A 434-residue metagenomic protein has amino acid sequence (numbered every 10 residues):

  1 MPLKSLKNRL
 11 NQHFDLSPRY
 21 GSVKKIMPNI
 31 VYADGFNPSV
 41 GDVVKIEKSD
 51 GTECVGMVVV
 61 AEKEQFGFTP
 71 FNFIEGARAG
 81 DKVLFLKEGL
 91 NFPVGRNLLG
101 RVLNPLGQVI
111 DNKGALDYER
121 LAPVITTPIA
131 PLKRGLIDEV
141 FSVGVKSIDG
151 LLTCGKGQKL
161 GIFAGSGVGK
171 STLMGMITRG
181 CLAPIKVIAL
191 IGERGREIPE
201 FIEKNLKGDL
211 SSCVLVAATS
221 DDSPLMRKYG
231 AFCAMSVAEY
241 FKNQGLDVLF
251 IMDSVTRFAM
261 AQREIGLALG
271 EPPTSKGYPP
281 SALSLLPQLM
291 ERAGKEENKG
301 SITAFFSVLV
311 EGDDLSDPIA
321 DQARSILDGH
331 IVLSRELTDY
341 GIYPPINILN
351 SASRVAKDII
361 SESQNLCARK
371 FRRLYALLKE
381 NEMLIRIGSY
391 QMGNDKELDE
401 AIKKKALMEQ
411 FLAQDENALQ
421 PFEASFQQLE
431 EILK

Functional and structural regions predicted by a protein language model:
M1-N11, S425-K434: Short, charged, intrinsically disordered terminal tails
P2-F141: Acidic-enriched and Gly/Ser
S5-K7, L86, V143-I148, A234 (+1 more regions): Phosphate-interacting basic helix/loop segments used at nucleotide- and nucleic-acid interfaces
R19, M27, V40, L98 (+6 more regions): A generic structural signal for well-ordered coil/turn residues at beta-strand boundaries that shape enzyme active-site
D42-V43, G51-T52, Q65, A77-R78 (+10 more regions): Short, low-complexity, polar/charged sequence segments that are solvent-exposed and flexible
D81-V83, I110-Q158, S171-M176, D209-D222 (+1 more regions): P-loop NTPase nucleotide-binding/switch module
N97-R101, D149, A234: Glycine/charge-rich, flexible interdomain linkers and switch-proximal surface loops that mediate coupling
G150-L151, G157-K434: P-loop NTPase catalytic core
